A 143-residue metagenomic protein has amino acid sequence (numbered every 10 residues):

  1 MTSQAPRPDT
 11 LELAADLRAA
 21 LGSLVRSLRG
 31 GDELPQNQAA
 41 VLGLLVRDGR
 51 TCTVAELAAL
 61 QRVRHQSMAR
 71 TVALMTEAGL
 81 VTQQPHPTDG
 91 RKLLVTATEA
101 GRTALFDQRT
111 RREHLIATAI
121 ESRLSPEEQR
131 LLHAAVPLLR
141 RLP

Functional and structural regions predicted by a protein language model:
M1-N37: N-terminal leader segment of winged-helix/HTH proteins
D16-A19, R70, A134: Alpha-helical macromolecular-interaction surfaces
L21, R109, E113, V136: Short amphipathic alpha-helical/adjacent loop interface patches that line ligand and macromolecule-binding sites
V25-S67, A78, L94: N-terminal helix-turn-helix DNA-binding core of bacterial DNA-binding proteins
A73-R130: Charged, amphipathic alpha-helical coiled-coil/dimerization segments
E128-P143: Exposed, interaction-prone assembly regions rather than primary DNA-binding/catalytic cores
